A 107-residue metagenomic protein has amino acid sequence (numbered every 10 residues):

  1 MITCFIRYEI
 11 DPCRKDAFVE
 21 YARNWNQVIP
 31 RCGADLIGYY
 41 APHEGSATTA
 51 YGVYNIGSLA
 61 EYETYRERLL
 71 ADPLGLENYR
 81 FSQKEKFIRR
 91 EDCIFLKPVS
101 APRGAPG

Functional and structural regions predicted by a protein language model:
M1, D72, K84-G107: Intrinsic disorder/low-complexity detector
I2-R7, F18, I29, A50-V53 (+1 more regions): Short, structured motif recognition centered on aromatic/hydrophobic residues
R14-K15, L59: Residues at or immediately preceding the N-termini of alpha-helices
E20-I37, N55-D92: An amphipathic, aromatic/His-enriched active-site/gating alpha helix that lines ligand/cofactor pockets
Y40-A41, K97: Residue-level recognition of beta-strand->loop/alpha-helix junctions
G45-T48: Short acidic/glycine-enriched loop/turn segments that link adjacent beta-strands
